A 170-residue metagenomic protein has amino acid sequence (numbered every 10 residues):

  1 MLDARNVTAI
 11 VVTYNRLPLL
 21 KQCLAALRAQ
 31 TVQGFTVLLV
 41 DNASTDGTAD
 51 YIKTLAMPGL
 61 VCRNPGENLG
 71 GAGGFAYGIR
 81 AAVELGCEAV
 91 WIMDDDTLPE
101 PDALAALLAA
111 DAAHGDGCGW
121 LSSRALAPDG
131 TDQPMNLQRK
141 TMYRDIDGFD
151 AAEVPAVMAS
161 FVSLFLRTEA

Functional and structural regions predicted by a protein language model:
N6-T8, T36: Cell-envelope/extracellular polymer assembly enzymes that use nucleotide-activated donors
A25-G34: Short, acidic, metal-binding catalytic loop of nucleotide-sugar glycosyltransferases
A26, D41-D50: A conserved acidic beta->alpha catalytic loop
F35-A43, R63-P65: Short beta-strand/loop segment that forms part of the nucleotide-sugar
K53-G73, A81, L85: Conserved donor nucleotide-binding strand/loop of the catalytic core
C87-D96: Short beta-strand-to-loop acidic/aromatic patch adjacent to the donor-nucleotide binding site
D102-P134: Conserved donor NDP-sugar-binding/catalytic core segment of glycosyltransferases
I146-L166: A recurrent flexible, glycine/aromatic-enriched loop bordering the glycosyltransferase active site that acts as
